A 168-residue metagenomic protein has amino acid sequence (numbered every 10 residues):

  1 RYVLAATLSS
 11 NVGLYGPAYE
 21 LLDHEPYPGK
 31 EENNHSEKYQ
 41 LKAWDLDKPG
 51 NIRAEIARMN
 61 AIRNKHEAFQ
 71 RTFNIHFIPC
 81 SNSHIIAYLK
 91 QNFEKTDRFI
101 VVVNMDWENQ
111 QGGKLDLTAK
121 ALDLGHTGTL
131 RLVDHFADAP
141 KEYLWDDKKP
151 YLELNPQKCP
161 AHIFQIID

Functional and structural regions predicted by a protein language model:
R1, A6-S9, Y19-D168: Carbohydrate-interacting/catalytic domains
V12-G16: Hydrophobic faces of well-ordered beta-strands that scaffold small-molecule active sites in alpha/beta enzyme cores
